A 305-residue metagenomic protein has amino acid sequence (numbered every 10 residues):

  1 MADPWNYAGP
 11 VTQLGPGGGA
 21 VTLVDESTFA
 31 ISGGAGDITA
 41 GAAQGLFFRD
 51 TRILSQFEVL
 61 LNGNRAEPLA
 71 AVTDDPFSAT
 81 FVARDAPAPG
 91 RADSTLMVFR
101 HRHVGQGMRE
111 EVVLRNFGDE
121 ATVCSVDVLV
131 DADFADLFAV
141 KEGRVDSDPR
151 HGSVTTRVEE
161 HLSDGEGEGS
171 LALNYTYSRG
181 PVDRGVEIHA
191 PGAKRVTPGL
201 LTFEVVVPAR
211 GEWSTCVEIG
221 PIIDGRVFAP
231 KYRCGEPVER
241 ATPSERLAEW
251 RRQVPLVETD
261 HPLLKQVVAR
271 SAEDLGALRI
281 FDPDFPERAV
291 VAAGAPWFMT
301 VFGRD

Functional and structural regions predicted by a protein language model:
M1-A88, V98, L129, G220 (+3 more regions): Beta-strand-rich N-terminal accessory domains
P4-N6, G107-R109, N116-F302: Acidic/polar, glycine-enriched structural segments that form the non-catalytic walls/loops of the carbohydrate-binding
D37-T39, P87-R91, R179-G185: Short, surface-exposed beta-strand/loop "edge" segments at domain boundaries and coil↔beta transitions
A43, F47, V98, R102 (+2 more regions): Short, charged/polar micro-motifs that form catalytic or ligand-binding hotspots
T51-I53, A71-P76, H103-Q106, H189-K194: A short, sequence-level motif marking secondary-structure junctions
S94-G105, V126: Beta-sheet-dominated interaction scaffolds and their linkers
D305: Catalytic-loop motifs flanking and including active-site residues across diverse enzymes
